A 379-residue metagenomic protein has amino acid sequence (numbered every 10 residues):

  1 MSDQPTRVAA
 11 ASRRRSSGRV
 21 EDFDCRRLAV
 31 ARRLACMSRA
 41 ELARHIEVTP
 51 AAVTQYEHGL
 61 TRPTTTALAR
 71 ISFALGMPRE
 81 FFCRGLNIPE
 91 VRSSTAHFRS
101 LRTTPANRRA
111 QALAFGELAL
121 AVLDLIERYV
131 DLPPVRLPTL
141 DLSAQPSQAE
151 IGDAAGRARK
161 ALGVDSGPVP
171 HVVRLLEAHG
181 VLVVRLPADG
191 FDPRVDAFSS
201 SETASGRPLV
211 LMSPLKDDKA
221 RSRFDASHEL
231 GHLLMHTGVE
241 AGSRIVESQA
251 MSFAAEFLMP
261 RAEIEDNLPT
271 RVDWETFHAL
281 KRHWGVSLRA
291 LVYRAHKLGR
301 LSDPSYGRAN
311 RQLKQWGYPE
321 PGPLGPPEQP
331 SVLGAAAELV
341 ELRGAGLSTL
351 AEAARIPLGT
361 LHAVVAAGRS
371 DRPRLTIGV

Functional and structural regions predicted by a protein language model:
M1-V379: Active-site hotspot residues in diverse enzymes, especially metal/ion-binding acidic/histidine motifs
